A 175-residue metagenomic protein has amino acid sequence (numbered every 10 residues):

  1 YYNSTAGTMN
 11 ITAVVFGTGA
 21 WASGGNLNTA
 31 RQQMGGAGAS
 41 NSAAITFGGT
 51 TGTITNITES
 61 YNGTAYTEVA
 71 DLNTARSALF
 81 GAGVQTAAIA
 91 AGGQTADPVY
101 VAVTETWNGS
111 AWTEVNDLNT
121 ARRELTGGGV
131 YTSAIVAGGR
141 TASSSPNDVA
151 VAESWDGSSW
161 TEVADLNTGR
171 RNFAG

Functional and structural regions predicted by a protein language model:
Y1-G175: Polar, enzyme-active/binding microenvironments
